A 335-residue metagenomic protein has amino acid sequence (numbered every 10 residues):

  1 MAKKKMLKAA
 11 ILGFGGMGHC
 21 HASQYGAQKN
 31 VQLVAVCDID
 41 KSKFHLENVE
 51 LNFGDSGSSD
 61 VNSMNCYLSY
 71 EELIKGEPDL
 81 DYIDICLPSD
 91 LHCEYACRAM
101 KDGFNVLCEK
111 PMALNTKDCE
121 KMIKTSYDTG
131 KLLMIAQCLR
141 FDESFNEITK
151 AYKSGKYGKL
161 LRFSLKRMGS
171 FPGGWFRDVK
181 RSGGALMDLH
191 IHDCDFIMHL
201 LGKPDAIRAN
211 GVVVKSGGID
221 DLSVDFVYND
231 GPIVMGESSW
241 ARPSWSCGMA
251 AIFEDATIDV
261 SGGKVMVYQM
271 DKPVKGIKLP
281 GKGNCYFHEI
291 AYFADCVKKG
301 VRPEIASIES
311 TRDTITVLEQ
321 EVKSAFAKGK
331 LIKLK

Functional and structural regions predicted by a protein language model:
M1-M6, E72, Y82-D84, D295-K335: C-terminal helix-rich "cap/oligomerization" subdomain common to oxidoreductases
M1-S59: N-terminal Rossmann-like dinucleotide-binding module
K3, D188, C194-M266, F287-R302 (+2 more regions): Contiguous beta-strand/loop segments that form the cofactor/metal-binding neighborhood of enzyme cores
C20, L279-A291, A306: Active-site loop of classical SDR/Rossmann-like NAD(P)-dependent oxidoreductases, centered on the catalytic Tyr-X3-Lys
H21, S59-T125: Beta-loop-alpha module in the N-terminal Rossmann-like domain of NAD(P)-dependent dehydrogenases, especially those
C108, L133-I135, V260: Hydrophobic residues in well-ordered beta-strands that form the structural core
K121-C138, G158-F163: Rossmann-fold dehydrogenase core element
L139-S216, K328: Predominantly a Rossmann-like dinucleotide-binding segment in NAD(P)-dependent oxidoreductases
